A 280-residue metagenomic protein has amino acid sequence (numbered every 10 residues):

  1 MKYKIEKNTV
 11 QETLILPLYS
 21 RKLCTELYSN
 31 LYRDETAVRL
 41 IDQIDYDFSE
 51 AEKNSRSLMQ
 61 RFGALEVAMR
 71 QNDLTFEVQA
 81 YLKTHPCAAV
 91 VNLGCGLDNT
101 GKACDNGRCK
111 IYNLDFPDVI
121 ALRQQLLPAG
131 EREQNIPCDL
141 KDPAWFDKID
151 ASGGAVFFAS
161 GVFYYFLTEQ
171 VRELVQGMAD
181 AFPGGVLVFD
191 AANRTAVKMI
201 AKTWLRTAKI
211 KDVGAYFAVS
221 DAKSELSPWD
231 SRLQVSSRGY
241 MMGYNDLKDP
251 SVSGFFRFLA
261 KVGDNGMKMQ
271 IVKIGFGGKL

Functional and structural regions predicted by a protein language model:
M1-V91, C95-C138, A151-S152: Rossmann-like AdoMet
P143-S152: Short amphipathic alpha-helix with an adjacent loop that forms part of the alpha/beta core around
F157-F158: A conserved beta-strand element that flanks and buttresses the S-adenosyl-L-methionine
Y165-M178: A short, conserved alpha-helix within the catalytic core of class I
A181-R194: Conserved beta-strand signature within the Rossmann-like core of class I S-adenosyl-L-methionine
K198-V213: Short, glycine-/aromatic-enriched active-site segment of Class I SAM-dependent methyltransferases
V213-Y240: Short alpha-helix
R232-F258: Conserved catalytic loop of SAM-dependent methyltransferase domains
